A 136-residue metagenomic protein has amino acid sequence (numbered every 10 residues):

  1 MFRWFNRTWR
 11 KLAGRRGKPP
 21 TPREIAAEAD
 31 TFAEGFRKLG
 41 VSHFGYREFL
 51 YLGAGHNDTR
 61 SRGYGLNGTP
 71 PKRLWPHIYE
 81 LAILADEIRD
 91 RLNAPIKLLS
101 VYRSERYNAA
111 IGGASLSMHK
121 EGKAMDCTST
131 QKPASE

Functional and structural regions predicted by a protein language model:
M1-E34: N-terminal secretory targeting signals
A26, G35-E136: Cell-envelope/glycan interface and biosynthesis
